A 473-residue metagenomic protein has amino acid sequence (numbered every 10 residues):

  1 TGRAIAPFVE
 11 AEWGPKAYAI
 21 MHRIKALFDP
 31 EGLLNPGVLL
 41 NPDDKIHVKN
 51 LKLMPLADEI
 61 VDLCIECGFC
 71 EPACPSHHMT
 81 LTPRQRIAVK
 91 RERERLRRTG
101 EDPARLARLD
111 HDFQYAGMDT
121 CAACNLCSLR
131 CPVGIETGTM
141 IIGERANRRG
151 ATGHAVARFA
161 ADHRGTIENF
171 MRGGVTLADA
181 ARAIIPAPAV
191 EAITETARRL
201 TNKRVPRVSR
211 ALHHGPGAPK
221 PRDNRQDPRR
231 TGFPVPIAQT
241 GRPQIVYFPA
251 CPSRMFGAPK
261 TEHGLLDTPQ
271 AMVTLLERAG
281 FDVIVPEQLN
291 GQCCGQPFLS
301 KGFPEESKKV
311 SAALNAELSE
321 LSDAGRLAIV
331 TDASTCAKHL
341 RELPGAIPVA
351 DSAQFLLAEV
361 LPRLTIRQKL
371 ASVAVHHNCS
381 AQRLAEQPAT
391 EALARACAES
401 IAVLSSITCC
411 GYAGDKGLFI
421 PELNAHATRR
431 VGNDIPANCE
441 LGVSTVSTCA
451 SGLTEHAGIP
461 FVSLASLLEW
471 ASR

Functional and structural regions predicted by a protein language model:
T1-L63: Conserved glycine-rich FAD pyrophosphate-binding loop
G2-P7, E59, P75, G117 (+3 more regions): Glycine- and acidic
R3-E12, N50-E59, P75, T99-L106 (+3 more regions): Short beta-alpha connecting loops at secondary-structure transitions that line or flank enzyme active sites
D29, G138-R473: Iron-sulfur cluster-binding electron-transfer modules in prokaryotic oxidoreductases
G32-V38, F69-R93, T120-N147, H339 (+1 more regions): Iron-sulfur cluster-binding cysteine motifs and their immediate structural context in ferredoxin-like electron-transfer
L40-I46, H77-F113, G134-A160, V462-E469: Non-heme iron-sulfur electron-transfer modules
I46-E66, G100-A123, H376: Ferredoxin-like iron-sulfur electron-transfer modules
E59-G68, P72, D119-A122, L126-L129 (+5 more regions): Cys/His-enriched microdomains
